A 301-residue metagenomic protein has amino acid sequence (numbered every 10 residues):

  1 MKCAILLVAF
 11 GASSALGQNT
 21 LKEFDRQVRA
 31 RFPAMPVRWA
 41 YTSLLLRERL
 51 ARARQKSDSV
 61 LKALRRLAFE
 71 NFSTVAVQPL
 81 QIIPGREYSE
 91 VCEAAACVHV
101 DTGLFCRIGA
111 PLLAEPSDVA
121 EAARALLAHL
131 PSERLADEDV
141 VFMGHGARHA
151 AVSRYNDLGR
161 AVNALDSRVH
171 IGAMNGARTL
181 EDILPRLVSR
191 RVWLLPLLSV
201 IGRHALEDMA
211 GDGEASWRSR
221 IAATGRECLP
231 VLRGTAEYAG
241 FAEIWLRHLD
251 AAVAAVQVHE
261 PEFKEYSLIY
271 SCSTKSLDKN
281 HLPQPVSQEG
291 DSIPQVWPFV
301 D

Functional and structural regions predicted by a protein language model:
M1-D301: Extended amphipathic ligand-handling, pore-lining, and cofactor/metal-binding catalytic surfaces
